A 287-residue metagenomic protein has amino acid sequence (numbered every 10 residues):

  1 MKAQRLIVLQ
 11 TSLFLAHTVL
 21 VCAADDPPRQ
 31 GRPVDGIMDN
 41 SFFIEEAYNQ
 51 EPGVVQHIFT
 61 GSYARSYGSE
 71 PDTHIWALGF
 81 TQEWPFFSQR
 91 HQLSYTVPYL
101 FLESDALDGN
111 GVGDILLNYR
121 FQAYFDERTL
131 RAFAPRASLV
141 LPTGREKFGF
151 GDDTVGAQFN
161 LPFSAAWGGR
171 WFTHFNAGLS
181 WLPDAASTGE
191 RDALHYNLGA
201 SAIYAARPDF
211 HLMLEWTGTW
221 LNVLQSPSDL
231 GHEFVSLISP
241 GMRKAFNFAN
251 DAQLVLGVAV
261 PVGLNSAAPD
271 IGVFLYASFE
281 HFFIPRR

Functional and structural regions predicted by a protein language model:
M1-R5: N-terminal secretory signal peptides that target proteins for export/translocation
V8-T18: Bacterial N-terminal signal peptides
V19-A23: Sec/Tat signal peptide C-region and signal peptidase I cleavage site
A24-R287: Transmembrane beta-barrel domains of Gram-negative outer membranes and organellar outer membranes
